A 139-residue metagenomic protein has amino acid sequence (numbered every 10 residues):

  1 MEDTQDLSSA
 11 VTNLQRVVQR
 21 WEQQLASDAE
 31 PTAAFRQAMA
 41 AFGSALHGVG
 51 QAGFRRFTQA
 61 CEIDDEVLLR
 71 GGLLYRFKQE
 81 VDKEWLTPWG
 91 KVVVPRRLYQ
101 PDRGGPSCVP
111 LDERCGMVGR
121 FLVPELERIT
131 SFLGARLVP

Functional and structural regions predicted by a protein language model:
M1-A29, V92-P139: Short, positively charged, Gly/Tyr-enriched micro-motifs that form contact patches at catalytic or ligand/partner
M1-L68: N-terminal alpha-helical interaction blocks
G48-V123: Basic, low-complexity segments
